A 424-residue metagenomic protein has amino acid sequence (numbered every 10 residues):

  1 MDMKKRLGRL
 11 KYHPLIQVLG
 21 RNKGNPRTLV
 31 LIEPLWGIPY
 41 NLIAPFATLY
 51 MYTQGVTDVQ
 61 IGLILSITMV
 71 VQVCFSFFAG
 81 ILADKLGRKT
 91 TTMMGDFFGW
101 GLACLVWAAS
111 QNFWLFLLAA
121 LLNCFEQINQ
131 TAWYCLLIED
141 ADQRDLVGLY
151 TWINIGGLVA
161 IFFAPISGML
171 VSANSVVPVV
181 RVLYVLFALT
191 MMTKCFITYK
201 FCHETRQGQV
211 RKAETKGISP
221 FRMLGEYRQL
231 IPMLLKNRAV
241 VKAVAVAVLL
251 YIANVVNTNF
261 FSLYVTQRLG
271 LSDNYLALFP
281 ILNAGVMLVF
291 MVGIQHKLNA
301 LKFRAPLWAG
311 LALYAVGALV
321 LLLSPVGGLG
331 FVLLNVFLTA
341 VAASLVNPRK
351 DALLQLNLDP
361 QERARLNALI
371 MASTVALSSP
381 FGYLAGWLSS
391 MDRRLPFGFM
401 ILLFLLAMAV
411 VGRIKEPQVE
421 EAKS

Functional and structural regions predicted by a protein language model:
D2-K23, E204-V244: Juxtamembrane intracellular "pre-TM" segments in multi-pass secondary transporters
K11-V71, A239-P280: Helix-loop boundary and gating motifs at the non-cytosolic
P34, A103, W114-I128, L329-L345: Hydrophobic core of transmembrane alpha-helices in multi-pass small-molecule transporters, especially MFS/SLC-type
S76-G87, S172, F290-F303, S389: Helix-to-loop junctions at the C-terminal end of transmembrane segments in multipass secondary transporters
T90-L105, A305-V320: Structural signature of the two symmetry-related core transmembrane helices
L121-G157: Cytoplasmic helix-loop-helix junction between adjacent transmembrane helices in 12-TM secondary transporters
Y150-G168, S373-F381: Glycine-rich segments within core transmembrane alpha-helices of 12-TM secondary carriers
G168, A188-V210, M408-I414: C-terminal membrane-cytosol helix-exit motif in multi-pass small-molecule transporters
